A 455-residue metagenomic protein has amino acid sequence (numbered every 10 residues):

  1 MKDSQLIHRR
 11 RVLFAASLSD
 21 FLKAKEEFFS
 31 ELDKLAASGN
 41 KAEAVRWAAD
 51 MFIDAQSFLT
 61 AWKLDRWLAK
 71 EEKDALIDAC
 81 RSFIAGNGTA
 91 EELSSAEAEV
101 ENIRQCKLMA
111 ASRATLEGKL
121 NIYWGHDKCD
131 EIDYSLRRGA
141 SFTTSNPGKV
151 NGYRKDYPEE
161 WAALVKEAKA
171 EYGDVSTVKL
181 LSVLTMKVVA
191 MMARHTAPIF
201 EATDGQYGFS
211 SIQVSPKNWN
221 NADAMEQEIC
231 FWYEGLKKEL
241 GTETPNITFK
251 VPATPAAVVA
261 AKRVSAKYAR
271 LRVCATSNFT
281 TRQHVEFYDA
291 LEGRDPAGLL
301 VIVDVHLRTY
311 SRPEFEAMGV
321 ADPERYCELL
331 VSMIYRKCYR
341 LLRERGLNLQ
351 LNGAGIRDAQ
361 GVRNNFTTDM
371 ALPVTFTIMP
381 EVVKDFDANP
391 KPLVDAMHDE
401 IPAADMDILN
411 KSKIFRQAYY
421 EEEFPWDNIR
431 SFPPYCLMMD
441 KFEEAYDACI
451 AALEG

Functional and structural regions predicted by a protein language model:
D3-S30, A36-W47, Q56-G88, V394-G455: C-terminal extensions of enzymes
C80, I84-D127: N- or domain-start disorder-to-order transition segments that initiate the globular core
A90-V100, A140, K149-G152, Y157-V258 (+1 more regions): Active-site beta->alpha loop and helix N-cap motifs at the rims of alpha/beta catalytic domains
L120-K128, S141-S145, G208-V214, I247-V251 (+4 more regions): Hydrophobic faces of well-ordered beta-strands that scaffold small-molecule active sites in alpha/beta enzyme cores
K128-D130, P147-K149, M186, G208-N220 (+5 more regions): Active-site-proximal loop/turn and secondary-structure-junction residues that shape catalytic pockets, frequently
S135-L136: Phosphate/adenylate-binding glycine loop and adjacent helical scaffold
N221-M225, V251-S265, T280-D289, V331-I334 (+1 more regions): Active-site-adjacent beta->alpha loops and helix N-cap segments on the catalytic face of soluble alpha/beta enzymes
R272, T276-E400: Catalytic alpha/beta core domains of metabolic enzymes, predominantly
